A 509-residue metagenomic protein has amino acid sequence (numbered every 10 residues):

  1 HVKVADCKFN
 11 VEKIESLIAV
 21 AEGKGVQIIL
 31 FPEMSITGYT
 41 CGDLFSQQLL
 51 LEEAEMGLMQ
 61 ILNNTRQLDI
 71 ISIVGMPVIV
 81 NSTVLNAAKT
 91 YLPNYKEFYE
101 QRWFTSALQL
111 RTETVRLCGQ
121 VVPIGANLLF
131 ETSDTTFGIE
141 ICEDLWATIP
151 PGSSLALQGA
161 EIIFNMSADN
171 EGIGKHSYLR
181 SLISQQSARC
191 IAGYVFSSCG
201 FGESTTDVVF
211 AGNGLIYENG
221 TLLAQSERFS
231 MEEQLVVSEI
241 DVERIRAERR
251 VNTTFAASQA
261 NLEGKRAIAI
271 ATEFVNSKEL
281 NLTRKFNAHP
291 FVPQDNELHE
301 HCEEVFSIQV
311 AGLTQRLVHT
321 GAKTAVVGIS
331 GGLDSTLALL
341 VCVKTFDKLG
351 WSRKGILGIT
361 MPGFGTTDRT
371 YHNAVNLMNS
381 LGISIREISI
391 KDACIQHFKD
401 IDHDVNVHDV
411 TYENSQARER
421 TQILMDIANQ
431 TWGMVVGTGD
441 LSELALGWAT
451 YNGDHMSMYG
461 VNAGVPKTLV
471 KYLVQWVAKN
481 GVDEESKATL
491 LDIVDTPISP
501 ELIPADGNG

Functional and structural regions predicted by a protein language model:
H1-G328, K344-R353: Enzyme catalytic cores with a strong preference for nitrogen-chemistry domains
S133, C190-A192, F201-S204, E218 (+3 more regions): ATP/NTP-dependent adenylation/nucleotidyl-transfer catalytic domains that generate, transfer, or process NMP-activated
